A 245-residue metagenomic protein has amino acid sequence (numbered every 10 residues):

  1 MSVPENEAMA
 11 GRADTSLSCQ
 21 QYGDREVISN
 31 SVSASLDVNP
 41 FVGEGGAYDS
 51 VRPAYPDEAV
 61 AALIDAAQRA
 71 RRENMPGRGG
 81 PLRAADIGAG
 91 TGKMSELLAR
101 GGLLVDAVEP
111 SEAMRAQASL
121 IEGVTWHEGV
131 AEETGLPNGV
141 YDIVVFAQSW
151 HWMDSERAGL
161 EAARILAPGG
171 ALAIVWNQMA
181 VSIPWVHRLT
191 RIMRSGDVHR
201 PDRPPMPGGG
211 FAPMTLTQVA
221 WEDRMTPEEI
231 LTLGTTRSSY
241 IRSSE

Functional and structural regions predicted by a protein language model:
G11-G79: Conserved class I S-adenosyl-L-methionine
G43, A47-Y48, Y55, A62 (+5 more regions): Tryptophan-centric aromatic hotspots in well-structured domains and transmembrane helices
I64, E96-A99, G159, A163: A structural alpha-helix within SAM-dependent methyltransferase catalytic domains
R83-I87, T91-E133: Class I SAM-dependent methyltransferase SAM/SAH-binding core
E132-I143: A short acidic, Gly/Pro-enriched loop at the edge of an enzyme's catalytic core that lines a small-molecule cofactor
D142-E156: A short SAM/SAH-binding and catalytic strip from SAM-dependent methyltransferases
R157-M225: Conserved catalytic/acceptor-binding region of the Class I
Q218-E245: C-terminal helical/coil "lid" or tail adjacent to the Rossmann-like core of SAM-dependent
